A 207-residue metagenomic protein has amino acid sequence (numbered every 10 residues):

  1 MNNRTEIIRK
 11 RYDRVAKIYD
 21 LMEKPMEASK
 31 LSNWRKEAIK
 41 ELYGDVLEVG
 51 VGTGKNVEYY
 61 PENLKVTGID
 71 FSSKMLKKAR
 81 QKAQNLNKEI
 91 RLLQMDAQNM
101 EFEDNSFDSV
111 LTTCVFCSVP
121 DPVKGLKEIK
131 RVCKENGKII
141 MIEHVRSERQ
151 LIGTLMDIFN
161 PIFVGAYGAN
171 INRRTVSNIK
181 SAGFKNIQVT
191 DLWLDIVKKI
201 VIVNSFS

Functional and structural regions predicted by a protein language model:
M1-I18: N-terminal, positively charged/glycine-rich alpha-helical extensions of SAM-dependent methyltransferases
E6, E23-P25, I140-K199: C-terminal alpha-helical "lid/dimerization" subdomain adjacent to the S-adenosyl-L-methionine
M26-D45, K55, Y59: Conserved alpha-helix/loop element of class I SAM-dependent methyltransferases that forms part of the SAM/SAH-binding
L47-N99: Class I SAM-dependent methyltransferase SAM/SAH-binding core
Q98-V110: A short acidic, Gly/Pro-enriched loop at the edge of an enzyme's catalytic core that lines a small-molecule cofactor
S109-D121: A short SAM/SAH-binding and catalytic strip from SAM-dependent methyltransferases
V123-E135: A short glycine-rich, Lys/Arg-flanked "PGG" loop and its adjoining helix->strand segment in the class I
K199-S207: C-terminal lobe and adjacent flexible extensions of AdoMet/dcAdoMet transferase-like proteins
